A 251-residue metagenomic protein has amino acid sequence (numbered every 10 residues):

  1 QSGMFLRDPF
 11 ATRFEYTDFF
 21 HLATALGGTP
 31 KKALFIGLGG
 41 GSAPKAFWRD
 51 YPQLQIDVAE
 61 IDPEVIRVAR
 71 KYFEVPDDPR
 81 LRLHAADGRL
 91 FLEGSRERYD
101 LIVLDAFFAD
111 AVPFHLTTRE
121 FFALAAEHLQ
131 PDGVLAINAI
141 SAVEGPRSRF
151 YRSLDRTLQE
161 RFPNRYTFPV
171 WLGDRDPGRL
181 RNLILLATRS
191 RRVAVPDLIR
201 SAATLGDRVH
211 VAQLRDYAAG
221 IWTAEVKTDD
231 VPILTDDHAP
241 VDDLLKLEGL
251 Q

Functional and structural regions predicted by a protein language model:
Q1-F5, L135-N138: Acidic/histidine-rich, surface-exposed loop or edge segments in extracytoplasmic proteins
Q1-G3, F168-Q251: Soluble small-group transferase modules, centered on the S-adenosyl donor enzyme superfamily
P9-I137, E144-Y151, R161: The AdoMet/dcAdoMet-binding core of the Class I SAM-like
F10, I66-R67, R156, V211 (+2 more regions): Generic detection of intrinsically disordered/low-complexity segments and helix-coil linkers/edges
T12, T17, T24, T29 (+8 more regions): Residue-identity detector for threonine
L124-A194: C-terminal substrate-binding/active-site "lid" region of AdoMet-derived donor-dependent transferases
